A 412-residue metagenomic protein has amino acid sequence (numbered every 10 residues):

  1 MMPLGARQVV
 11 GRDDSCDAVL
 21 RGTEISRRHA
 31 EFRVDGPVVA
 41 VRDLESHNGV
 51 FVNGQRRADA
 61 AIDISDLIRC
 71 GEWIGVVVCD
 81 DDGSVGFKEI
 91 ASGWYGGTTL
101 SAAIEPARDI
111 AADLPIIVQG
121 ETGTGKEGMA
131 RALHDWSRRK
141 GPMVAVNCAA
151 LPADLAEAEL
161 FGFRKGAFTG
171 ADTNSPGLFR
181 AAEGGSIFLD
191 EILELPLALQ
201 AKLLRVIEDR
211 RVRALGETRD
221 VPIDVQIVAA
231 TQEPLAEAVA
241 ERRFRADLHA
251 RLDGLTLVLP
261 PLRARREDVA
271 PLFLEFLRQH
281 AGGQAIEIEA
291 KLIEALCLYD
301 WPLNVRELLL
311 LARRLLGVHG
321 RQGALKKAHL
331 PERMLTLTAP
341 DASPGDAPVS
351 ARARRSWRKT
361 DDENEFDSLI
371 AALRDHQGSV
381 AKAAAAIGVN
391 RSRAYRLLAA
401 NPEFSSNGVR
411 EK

Functional and structural regions predicted by a protein language model:
M1-E24, R358: N-terminal beta-hairpin/loop module of FHA
P3, V10, F32-T98: C-terminal boundary/linker segments immediately following FHA domains
D82-E105, D154, Y299, R358-K359: Dynamic helix-loop-helix/coil hinge segments at AAA+ ATPase domain boundaries and subdomain interfaces
A103, T124, V146, L160 (+14 more regions): Conserved RecA-like P-loop NTPase ATPase core
P106-G170, R180-P196, D224, P261-R266 (+1 more regions): Conserved post-Walker A coupling segment in P-loop NTPases
A112, M129-A130, H134-G141, G216-Q226 (+2 more regions): Nucleotide-binding/hydrolysis machinery
R131, L310, G317, P348-K412: Bacterial C-terminal helix-turn-helix
N174-G184, F188, P196-K202, R213-Q232 (+1 more regions): AAA+/SF3 P-loop NTPase mechanochemical coupling elements
